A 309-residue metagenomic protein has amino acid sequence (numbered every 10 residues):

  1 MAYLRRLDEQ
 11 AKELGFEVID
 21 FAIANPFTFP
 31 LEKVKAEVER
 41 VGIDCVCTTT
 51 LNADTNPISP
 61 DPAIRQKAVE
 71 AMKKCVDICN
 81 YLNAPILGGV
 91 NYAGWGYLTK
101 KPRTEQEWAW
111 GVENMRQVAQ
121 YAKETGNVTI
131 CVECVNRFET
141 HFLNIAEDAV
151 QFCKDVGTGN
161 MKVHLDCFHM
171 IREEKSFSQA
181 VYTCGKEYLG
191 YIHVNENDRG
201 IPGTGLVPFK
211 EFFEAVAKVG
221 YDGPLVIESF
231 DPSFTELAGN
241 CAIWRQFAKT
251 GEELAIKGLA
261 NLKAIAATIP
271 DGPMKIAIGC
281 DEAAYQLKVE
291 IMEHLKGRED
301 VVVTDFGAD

Functional and structural regions predicted by a protein language model:
M1-G15, L143-L165, M170-P273: Histidine-acidic metal/acid-base catalytic patches
R6-E13, T28-T49, K74-A84, R116-G126 (+3 more regions): Acidic (Asp/Glu)-rich catalytic clusters
F16-P26, V301-D309: A short beta-strand-loop structural module common to alpha/beta enzyme folds
V18-V41, N91-R103: Glycine-rich, proline-tolerant flexible connector loops at the mouths of alpha/beta enzymes
I23-N25, L51-D54, N91-G96, C134-F138 (+3 more regions): Active-site-proximal loop/turn and secondary-structure-junction residues that shape catalytic pockets, frequently
E39, P60-K162, R172, R245 (+1 more regions): Active-site acidic/histidine proton-transfer and metal-coordination neighborhood in alpha/beta enzyme cores
M274-L295: N-terminal beta1-alpha1 ligand-phosphate binding loop
